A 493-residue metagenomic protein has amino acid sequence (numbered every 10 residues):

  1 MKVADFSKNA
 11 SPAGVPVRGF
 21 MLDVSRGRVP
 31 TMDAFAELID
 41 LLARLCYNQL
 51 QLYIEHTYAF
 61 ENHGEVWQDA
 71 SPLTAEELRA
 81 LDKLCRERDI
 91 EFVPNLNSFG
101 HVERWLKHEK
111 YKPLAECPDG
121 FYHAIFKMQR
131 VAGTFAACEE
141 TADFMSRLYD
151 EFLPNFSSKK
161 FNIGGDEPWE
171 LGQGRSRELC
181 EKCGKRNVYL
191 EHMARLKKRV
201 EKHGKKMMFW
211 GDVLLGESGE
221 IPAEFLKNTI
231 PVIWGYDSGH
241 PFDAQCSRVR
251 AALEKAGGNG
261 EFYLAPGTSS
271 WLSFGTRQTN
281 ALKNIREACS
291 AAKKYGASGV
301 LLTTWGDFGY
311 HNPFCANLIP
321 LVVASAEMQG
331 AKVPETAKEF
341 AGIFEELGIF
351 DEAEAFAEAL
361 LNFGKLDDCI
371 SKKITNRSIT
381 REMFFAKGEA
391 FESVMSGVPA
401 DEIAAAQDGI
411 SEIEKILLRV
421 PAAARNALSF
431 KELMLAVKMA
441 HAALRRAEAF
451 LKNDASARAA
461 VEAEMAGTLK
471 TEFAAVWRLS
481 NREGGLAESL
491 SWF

Functional and structural regions predicted by a protein language model:
M1-C183, V188-E191, R195-H203, M208 (+4 more regions): Feature activates predominantly on carbohydrate-active enzymes
V3, K8, A80-K83, D89 (+3 more regions): Substrate-binding groove of N-acetylhexosamine-processing glycoside hydrolases
